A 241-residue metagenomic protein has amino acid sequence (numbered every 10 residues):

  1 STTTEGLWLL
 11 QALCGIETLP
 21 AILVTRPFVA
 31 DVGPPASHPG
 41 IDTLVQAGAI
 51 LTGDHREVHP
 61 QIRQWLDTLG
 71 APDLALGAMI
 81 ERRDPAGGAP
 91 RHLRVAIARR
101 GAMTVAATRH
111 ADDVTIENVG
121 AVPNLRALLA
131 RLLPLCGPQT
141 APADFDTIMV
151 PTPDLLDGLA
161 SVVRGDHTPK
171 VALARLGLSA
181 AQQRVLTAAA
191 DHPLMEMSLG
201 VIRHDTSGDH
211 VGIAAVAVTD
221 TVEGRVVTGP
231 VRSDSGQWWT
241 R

Functional and structural regions predicted by a protein language model:
S1-R241: Short, surface-exposed polybasic-aromatic patches that bind anionic ligands, especially phosphate groups
